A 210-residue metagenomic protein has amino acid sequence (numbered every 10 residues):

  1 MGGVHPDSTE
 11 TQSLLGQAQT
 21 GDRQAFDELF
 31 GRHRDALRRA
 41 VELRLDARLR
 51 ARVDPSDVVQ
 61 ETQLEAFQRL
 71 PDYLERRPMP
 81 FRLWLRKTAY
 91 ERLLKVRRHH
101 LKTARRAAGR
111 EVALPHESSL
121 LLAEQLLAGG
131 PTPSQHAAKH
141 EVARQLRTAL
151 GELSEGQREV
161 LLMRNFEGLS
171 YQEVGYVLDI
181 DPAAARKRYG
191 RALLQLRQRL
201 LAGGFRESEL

Functional and structural regions predicted by a protein language model:
G2, H116-T148: Acidic, proline/glycine-rich intrinsically disordered inter-domain spacer in sigma factors
G2, P115, L120-L121, Y176-V177 (+1 more regions): C-terminal edge and immediately downstream basic/flexible tail or linker adjoining helix-turn-helix-like DNA-binding
S8-L14, F30-G31, R50-P71, E167: Conserved RNAP core-binding helix
T9, L15, T148-E159, M163 (+1 more regions): Helix-turn-helix DNA-binding module
A18, L37, V41, V58-A66 (+3 more regions): Short, small-hydrophobic-rich alpha-helical interface motif
F30-V53, Q68-D72, L150, Q195 (+1 more regions): Amphipathic, Lys/Arg- and hydrophobic-enriched alpha-helical face
D57-L64, M79-E91: Structural recognition of an alpha-helix C-terminal capping motif at a helix-to-coil junction
D72, K87-V112, H116, E124 (+1 more regions): Arg/Lys-rich amphipathic alpha helix in sigma70-family domain 2
